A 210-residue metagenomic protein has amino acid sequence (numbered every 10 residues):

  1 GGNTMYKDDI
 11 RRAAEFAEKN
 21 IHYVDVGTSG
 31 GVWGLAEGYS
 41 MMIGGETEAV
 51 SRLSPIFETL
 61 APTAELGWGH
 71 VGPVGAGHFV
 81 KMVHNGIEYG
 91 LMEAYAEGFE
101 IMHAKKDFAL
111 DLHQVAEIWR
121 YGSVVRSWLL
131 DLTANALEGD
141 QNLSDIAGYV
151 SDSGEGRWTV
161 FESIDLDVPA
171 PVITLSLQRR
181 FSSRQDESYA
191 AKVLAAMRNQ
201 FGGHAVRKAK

Functional and structural regions predicted by a protein language model:
G1-Y39: Rossmann-like NAD(P)(H) cofactor-binding subdomain of soluble oxidoreductases
M5-Y6, A49-V50, D186: Alpha-helix N-cap/loop-to-helix initiation residues
A17-V24, E58-P73: Acidic-glycine-rich active-site phosphate/pyrophosphate-binding loop
A36-A49: Active-site PLP attachment segment
M42, R52, A64-W68, G75-H204: Helical "substrate-binding/catalytic lid" subdomain of Rossmann-like NAD(P)-dependent dehydrogenases/reductases
E48-T59: Phosphate/pyrophosphate-binding betaalpha-module
H204-K210: Alpha-helical transmembrane segments and their immediate juxtamembrane flanks in integral membrane proteins
